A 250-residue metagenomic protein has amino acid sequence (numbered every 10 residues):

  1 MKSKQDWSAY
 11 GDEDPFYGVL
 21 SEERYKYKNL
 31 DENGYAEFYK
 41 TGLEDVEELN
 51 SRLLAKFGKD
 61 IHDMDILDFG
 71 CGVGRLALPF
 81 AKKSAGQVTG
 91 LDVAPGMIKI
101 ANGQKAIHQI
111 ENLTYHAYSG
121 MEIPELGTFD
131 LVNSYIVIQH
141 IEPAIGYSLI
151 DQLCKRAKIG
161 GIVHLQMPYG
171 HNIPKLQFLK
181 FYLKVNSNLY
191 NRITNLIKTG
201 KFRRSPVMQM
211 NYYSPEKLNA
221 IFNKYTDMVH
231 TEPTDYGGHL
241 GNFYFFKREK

Functional and structural regions predicted by a protein language model:
M1-D63, V73-P79, K83-P124, I141-I145 (+1 more regions): Class I (Rossmann-like) S-adenosyl-L-methionine-dependent methyltransferase catalytic domain, capturing the SAM-binding
M64, D130: Conserved acidic residues
F69: Conserved beta-strand/loop positions that form the S-adenosyl-L-methionine
G127: Active-site charged/polar residues at nucleotide-handling catalytic sites that mediate phosphoryl, nucleotidyl
N133: A conserved beta-strand element that flanks and buttresses the S-adenosyl-L-methionine
I136-V137: Short catalytic micro-motifs in class I SAM-dependent methyltransferases
Y147-I159: A short glycine-rich, Lys/Arg-flanked "PGG" loop and its adjoining helix->strand segment in the class I
